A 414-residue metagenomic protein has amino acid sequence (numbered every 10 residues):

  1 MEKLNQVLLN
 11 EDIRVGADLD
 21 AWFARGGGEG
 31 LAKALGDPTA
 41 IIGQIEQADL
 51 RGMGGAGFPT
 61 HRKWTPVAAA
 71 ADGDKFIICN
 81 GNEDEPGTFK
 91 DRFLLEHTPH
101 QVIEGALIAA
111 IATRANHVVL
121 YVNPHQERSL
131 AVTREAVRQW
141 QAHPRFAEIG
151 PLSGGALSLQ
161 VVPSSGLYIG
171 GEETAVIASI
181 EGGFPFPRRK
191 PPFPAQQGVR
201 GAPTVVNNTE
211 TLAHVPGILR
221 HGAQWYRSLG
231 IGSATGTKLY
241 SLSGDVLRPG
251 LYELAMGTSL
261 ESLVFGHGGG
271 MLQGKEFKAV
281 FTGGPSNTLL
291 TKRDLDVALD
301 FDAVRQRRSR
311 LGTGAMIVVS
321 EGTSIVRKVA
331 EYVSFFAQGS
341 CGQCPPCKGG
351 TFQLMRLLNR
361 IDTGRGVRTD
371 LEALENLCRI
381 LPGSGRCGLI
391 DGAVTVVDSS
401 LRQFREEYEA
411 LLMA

Functional and structural regions predicted by a protein language model:
M1-F184: Iron-sulfur-cluster electron-transfer modules
E29-Q47, G73-K75, G81, K90-L95 (+4 more regions): Ferredoxin-type iron-sulfur electron-transfer modules in oxidoreductases and energy-metabolism complexes
A56-G57, H61-W64, T88-D91, L130-E135 (+9 more regions): Short acidic, glycine/serine/threonine-rich loops at helix termini
K63, V118, G268-G284: Short loop-to-beta-strand transition segments
D84-G87, H125-L130, L167-G170, V176 (+9 more regions): Flexible loop/turn segments at secondary-structure boundaries
G105-A109, A255-Q273: Short amphipathic, charge-patterned alpha-helical segments
E127, G244, F277-V297: Short acidic beta-strand-loop surface patches of small beta-rich interaction domains
L130-M256, G268: Hydrophobic alpha-helical positions that pack around
